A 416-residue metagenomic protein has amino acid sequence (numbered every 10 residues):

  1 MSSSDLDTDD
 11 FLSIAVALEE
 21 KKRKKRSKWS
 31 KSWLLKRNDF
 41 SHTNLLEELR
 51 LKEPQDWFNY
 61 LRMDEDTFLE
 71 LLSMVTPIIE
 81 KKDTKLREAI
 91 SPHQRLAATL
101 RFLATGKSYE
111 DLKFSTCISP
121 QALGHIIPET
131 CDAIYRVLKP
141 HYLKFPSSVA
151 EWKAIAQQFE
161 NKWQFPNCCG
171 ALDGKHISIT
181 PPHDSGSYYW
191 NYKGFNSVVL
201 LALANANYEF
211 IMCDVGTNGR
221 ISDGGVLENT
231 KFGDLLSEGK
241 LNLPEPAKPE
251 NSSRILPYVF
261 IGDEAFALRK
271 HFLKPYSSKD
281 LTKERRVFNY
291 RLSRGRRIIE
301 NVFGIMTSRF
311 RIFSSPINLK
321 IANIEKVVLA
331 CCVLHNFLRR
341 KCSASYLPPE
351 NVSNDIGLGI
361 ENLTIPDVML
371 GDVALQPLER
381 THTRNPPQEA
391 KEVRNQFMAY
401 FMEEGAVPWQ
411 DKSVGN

Functional and structural regions predicted by a protein language model:
M1-N416: Short, polybasic Lys/Arg-rich linear motifs in disordered N-terminal/cytosolic regions
